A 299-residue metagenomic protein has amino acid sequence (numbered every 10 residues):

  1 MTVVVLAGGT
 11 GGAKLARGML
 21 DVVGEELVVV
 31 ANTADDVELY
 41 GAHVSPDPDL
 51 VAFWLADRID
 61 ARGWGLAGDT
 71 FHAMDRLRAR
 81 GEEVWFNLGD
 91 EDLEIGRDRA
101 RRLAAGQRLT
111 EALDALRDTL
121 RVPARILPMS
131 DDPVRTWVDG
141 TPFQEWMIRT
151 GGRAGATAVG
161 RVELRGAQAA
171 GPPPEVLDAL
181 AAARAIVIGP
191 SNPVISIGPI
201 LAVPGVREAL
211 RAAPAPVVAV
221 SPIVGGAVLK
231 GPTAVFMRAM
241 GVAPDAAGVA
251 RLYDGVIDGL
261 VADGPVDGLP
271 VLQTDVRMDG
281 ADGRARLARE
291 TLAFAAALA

Functional and structural regions predicted by a protein language model:
M1-V4: Extreme N-terminal starter segment of soluble prokaryotic enzymes
K14-L27: A short, Lys/Arg-enriched amphipathic alpha-helix followed by its capping loop at the start of a domain
D21, A31-L164: Electropositive, gly/pro-rich neighborhoods at or near active sites that engage anionic ligands
G24-E25, A213-V217: A short helix->loop->beta-strand "cap" motif at the edges of active sites that frequently abuts
G160-L180: Active-site glycine-rich loop that binds ribose-phosphate moieties when present
A183: An anion/phosphate-binding loop that grips the pyrophosphate of nucleotide cofactors and donors
P199-E208: Charged helix-capping and loop-helix junction motifs
L229-A299: C-terminal functional extensions of proteins
